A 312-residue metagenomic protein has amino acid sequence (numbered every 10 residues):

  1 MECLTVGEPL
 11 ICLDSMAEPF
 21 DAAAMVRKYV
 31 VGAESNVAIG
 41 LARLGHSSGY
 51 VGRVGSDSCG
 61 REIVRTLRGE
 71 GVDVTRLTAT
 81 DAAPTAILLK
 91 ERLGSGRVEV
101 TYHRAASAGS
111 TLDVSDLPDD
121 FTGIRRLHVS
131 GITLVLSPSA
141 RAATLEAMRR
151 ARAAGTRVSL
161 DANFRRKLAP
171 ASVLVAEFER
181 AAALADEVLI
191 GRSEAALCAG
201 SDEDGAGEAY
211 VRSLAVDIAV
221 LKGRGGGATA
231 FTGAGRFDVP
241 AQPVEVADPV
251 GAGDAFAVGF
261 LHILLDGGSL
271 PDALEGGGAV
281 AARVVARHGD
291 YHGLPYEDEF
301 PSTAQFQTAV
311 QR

Functional and structural regions predicted by a protein language model:
M1, A153, E203-R312: Conserved phosphate-binding/catalytic region of the ribokinase-like
M1-V72, R312: Glycine-rich phosphate/adenosyl-contacting loop at the front of the ribokinase-like
E2-L4, R125-R126, E187, I218: Structural motif
M16-M25, V129, G235-V244: Glycine/charged-rich beta-loop-alpha catalytic/anionic-binding loops adjacent to active sites
I39, I87-E91, G227-A230: Short beta-strand scaffold segments in enzyme catalytic cores
L41, G191, G253: Short, conserved phosphate/pyrophosphate- and ester-handling motifs at nucleotide-, phospho-/glycolipid
S47-G131, S302-T303, Q307-R312: Conserved N-terminal subdomain of the carbohydrate kinase-like
R126, I132-A209, G226-G227: Conserved beta-alpha-beta core of the PfkB/ribokinase-like small-molecule kinase fold
